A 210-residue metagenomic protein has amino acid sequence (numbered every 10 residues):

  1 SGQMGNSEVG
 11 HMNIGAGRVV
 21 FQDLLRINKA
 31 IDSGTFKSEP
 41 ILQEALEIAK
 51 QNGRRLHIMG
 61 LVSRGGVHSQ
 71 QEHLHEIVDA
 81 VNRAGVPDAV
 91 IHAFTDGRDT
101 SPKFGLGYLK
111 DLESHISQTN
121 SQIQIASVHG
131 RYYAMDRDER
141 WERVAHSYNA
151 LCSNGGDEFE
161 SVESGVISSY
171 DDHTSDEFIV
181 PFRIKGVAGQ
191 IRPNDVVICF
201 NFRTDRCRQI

Functional and structural regions predicted by a protein language model:
S1-Y132, E142, H146: Active-site nucleophile/metal-coordination loop of metallo-enzymes that catalyze phosphate/sulfate and related
T100-R192, V196-I198, F202-C207: Long, well-ordered, tryptophan-enriched scaffold segments
